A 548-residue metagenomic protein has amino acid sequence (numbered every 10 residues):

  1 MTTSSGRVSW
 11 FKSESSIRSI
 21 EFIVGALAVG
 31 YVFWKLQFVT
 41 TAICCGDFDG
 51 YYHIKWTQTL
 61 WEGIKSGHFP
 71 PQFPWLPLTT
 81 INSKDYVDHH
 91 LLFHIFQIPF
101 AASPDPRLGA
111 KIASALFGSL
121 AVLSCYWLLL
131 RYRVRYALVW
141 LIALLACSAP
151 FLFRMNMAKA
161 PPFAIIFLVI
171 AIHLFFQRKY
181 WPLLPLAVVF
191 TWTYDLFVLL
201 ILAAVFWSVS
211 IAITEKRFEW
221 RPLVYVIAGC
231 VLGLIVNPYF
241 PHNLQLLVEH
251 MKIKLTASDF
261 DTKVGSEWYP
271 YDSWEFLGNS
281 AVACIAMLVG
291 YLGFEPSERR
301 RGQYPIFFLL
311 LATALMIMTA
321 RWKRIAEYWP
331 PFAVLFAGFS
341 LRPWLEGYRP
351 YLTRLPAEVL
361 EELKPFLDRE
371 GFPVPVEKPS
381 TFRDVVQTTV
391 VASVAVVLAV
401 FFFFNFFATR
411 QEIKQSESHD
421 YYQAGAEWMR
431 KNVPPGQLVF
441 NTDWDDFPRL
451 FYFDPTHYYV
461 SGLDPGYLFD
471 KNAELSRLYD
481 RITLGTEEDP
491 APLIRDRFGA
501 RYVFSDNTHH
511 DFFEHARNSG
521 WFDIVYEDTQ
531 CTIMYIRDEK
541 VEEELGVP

Functional and structural regions predicted by a protein language model:
M1-Q37, R383-V394: Start-transfer (signal-anchor) and selected internal transmembrane alpha helices of multi-pass inner/ER membrane
A42-D49, W61-H68, D195-L202, F206-R300 (+1 more regions): Transmembrane catalytic cores of multi-pass membrane glycosyltransferases and polysaccharide-assembly enzymes
P77-D105: Short hydrophobic/aromatic helix or loop-helix immediately within or flanking a transmembrane segment in polytopic
I112-R133: Transmembrane-helix motifs of polytopic, lipid-linked glycan transferases
S148-F151, V169-L174, W181-D195, L200-A203 (+2 more regions): Membrane-interface alpha helices of multi-pass inner-membrane proteins
L168-P182, L288-R301: Membrane-interface transmembrane helices that cradle and orient dolichyl/undecaprenyl
V359-K431, W444-F447, L463-P465, E474 (+2 more regions): Membrane-proximal, lumen/periplasm-facing interface regions of secretory-pathway glyco- and lipid-modifying enzymes
K431-K471, D496, A500-H509, M534: Short periplasmic/luminal acceptor-recognition loop of GT-C membrane glycosyltransferases, typified by
